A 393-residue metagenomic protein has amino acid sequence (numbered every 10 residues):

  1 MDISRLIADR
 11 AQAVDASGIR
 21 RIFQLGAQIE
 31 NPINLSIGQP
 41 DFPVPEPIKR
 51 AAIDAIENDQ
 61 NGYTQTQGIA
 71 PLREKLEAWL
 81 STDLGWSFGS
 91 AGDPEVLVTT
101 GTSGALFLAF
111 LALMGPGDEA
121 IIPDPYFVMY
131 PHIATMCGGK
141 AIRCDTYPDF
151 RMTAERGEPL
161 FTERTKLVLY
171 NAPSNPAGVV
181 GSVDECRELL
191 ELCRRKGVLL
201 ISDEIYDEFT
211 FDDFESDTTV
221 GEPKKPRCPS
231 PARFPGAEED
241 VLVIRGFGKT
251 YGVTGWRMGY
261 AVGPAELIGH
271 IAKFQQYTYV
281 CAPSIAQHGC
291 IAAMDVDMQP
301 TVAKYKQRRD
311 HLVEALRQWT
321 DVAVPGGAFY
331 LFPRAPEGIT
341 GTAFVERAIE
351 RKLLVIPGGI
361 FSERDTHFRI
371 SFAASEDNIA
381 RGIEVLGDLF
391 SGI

Functional and structural regions predicted by a protein language model:
M1-A13, L25-I29, I33, I37-A55 (+1 more regions): PLP-dependent class I/II
V14, P40, V44, T64 (+1 more regions): Generic, well-ordered alpha-helical segments
V44-T64, E77, S81: Glycine-rich phosphate-binding segment of PLP-dependent enzymes
Y63-T100: Conserved N-terminal alpha-helix of the aminotransferase class I/II PLP-enzyme fold
